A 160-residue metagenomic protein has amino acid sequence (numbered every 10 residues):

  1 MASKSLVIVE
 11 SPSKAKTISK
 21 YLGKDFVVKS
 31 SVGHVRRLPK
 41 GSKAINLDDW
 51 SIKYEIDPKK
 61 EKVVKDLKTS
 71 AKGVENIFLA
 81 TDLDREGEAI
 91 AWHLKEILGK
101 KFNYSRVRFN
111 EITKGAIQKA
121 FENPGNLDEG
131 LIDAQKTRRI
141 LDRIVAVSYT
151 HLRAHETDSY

Functional and structural regions predicted by a protein language model:
M1-Y149: Intrinsically disordered, low-complexity regulatory segments
T150-T157: Conserved small/polar residues in nucleotide/adenosyl-binding loops
